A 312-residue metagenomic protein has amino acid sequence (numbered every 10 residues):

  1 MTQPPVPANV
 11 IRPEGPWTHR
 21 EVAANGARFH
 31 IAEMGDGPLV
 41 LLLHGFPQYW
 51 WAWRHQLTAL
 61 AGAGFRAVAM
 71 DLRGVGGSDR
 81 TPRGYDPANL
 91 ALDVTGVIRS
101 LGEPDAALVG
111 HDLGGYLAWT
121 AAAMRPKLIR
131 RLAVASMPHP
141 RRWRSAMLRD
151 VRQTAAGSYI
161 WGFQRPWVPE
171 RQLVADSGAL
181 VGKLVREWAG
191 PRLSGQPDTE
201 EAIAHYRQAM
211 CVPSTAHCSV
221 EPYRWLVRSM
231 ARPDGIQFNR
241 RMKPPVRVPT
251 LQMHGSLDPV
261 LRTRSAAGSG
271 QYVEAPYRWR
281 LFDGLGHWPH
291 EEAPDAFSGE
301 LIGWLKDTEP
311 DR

Functional and structural regions predicted by a protein language model:
T2-R20, A27-F29, V68, V75-V109 (+2 more regions): Flexible "cap/lid" subdomain of the alpha/beta-hydrolase fold that forms the substrate-access gate
H30-G77: Conserved HGGG/HGGXW glycine-rich cap/lid loop of the alpha/beta-hydrolase fold
G45, T215, E292-A293: Active-site helix-initiating loop/hinge in glycosyltransferases
F46, P138, W288: Active-site pre-Tyr helix/loop in NAD(P)-dependent dehydrogenases
A52, D93, C218, A296 (+1 more regions): Charged catalytic carboxylate motif
R54, W119-A123, S298: Short, hydrophobic alpha-helix immediately C-terminal to the catalytic nucleophile
L285-P294, S298: Catalytic histidine-centered segment of alpha/beta-hydrolase-like enzymes
